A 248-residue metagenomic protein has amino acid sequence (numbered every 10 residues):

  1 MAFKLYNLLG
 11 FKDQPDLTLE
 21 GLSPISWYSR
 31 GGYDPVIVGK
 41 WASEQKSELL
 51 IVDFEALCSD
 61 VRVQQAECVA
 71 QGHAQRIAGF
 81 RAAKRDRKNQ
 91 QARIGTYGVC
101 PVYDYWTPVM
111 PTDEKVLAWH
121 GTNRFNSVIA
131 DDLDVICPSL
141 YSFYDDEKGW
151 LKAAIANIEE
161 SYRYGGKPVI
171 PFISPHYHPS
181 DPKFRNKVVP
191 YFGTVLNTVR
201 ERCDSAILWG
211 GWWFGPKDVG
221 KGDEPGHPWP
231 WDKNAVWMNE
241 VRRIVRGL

Functional and structural regions predicted by a protein language model:
M1-E67, C137-L140, Y144-D145: N-terminal substrate-binding region of glycoside hydrolase catalytic domains
K4-G10, L133-D134, L140-Y141, P168-L248: Substrate-binding cleft of secreted/luminal carbohydrate-active enzymes
K4-N7, A74-N123, G166-P179, G211: Aromatic-lined carbohydrate-recognition surfaces of secreted/lumenal glycan-active proteins
D13-E20, G39-K46, R87, F125-D131 (+2 more regions): Acidic (Asp/Glu)-rich catalytic clusters
I25-G32, T107-W119, P179-Y191: Active-site mouth loops of central-metabolism enzymes
Y33-W41, T112-S127, K152-S161, P190-V195: Alpha-helical scaffolding within the catalytic cores of extracellular/periplasmic polymer-degrading hydrolases
L50, F54-S59, L117-L151, W209-W212: Aromatic- and acid-rich polysaccharide-binding/catalytic face of secreted or lumenal carbohydrate-active enzymes
R76-A83, A156-K167, V241, V245: Alpha-helix-loop-beta-strand connector modules within alpha/beta enzyme cores
